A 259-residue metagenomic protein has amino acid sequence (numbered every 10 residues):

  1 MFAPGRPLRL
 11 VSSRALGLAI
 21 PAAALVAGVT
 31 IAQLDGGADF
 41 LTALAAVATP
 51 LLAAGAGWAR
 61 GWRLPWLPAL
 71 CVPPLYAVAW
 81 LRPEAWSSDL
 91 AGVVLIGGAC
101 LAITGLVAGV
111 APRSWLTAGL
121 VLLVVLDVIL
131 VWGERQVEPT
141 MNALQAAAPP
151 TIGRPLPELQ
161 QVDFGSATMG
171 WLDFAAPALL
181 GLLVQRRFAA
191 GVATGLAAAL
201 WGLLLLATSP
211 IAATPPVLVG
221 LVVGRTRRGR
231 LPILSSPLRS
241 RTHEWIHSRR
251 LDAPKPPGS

Functional and structural regions predicted by a protein language model:
M1-P257: A membrane-topology feature that recognizes alpha-helical transmembrane segments and their immediate juxtamembrane
